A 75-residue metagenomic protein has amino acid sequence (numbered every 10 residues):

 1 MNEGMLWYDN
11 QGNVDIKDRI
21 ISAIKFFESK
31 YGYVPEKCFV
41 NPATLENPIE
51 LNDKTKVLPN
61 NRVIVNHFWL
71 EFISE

Functional and structural regions predicted by a protein language model:
M1-K30: N-terminal acidic leader/helix
E3, V34-K37, N66-H67: Short, surface-exposed beta-edge/turn micro-motifs
N10, V40-A43, F72: Short beta-strand-to-loop capping motifs
S29-V34, N52: Short secondary-structure junctions
E36-F39, E46: Amphipathic, hydrophobic secondary-structure cores in small proteins
T44-E46, K56: Short, basic interhelical loop/turn and adjoining N-cap of the next helix at nucleic-acid- or acidic-partner-contacting
N52-E75: C-terminal edge-of-domain segments
